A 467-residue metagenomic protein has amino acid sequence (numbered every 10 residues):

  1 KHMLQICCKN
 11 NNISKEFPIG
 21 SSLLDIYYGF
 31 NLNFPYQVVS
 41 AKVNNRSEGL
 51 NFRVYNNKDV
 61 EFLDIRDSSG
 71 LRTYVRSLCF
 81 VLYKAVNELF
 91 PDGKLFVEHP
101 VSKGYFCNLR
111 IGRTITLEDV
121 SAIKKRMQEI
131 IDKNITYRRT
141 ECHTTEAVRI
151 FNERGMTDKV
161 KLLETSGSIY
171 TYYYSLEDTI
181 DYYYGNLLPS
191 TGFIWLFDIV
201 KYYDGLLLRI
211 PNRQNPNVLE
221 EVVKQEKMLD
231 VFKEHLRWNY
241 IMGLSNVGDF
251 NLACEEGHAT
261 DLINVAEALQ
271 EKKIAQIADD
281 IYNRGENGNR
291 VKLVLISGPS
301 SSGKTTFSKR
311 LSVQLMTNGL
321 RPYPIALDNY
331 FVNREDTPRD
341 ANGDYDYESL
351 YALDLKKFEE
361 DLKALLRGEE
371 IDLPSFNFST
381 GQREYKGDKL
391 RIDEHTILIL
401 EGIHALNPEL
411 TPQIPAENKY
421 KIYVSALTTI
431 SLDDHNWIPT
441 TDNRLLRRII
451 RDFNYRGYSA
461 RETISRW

Functional and structural regions predicted by a protein language model:
H2-K84, E88-K103, G112-R113, K125-R126: Ubiquitin-like/PB1-type beta-grasp interaction modules and other compact soluble beta-rich domains
F52-L71, K94-V101, F106-I277, I281-N287: Auxiliary tRNA-acceptor-end handling modules of aminoacyl-tRNA synthetases
G285, Q413-W467: Conserved NTP phosphate-binding and transfer environment spanning the P-loop NTPase/kinase superfamily
V294-I296: Hydrophobic anchor at the beta1->P-loop junction of P-loop NTPases
K304: Conserved lysine of the Walker
F307, L311: Hydrophobic positions on the alpha1 helix immediately C-terminal to the Walker A/P-loop
T317-E335: Short beta-strand-centered segment that lines the nucleotide-binding/catalytic pocket of NTP-utilizing
D336-S379: Conserved nucleotide-sensing/catalytic segment adjacent to the nucleotide-binding pocket in NTP-handling enzymes
